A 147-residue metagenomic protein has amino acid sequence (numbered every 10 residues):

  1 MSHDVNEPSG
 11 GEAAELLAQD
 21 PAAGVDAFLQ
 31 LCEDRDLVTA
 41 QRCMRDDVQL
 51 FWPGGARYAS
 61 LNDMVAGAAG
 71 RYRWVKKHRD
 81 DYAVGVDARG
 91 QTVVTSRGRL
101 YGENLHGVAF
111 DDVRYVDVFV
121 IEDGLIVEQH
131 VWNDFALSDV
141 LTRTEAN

Functional and structural regions predicted by a protein language model:
M1-R42, D46, A146-N147: Short, low-complexity N-terminal intrinsically disordered segments enriched in polar/charged residues
S2-P8, E128-N147: Low-complexity, intrinsically disordered terminal/linker segments enriched in charged and Gly/Pro repeats
F28, T39-Q41, V48, M64 (+3 more regions): Hydrophobic pocket/interface hotspot
L37-T92: A solvent-exposed, acidic/Ser-Thr-rich amphipathic alpha-helical stretch
M44, G98-G102, N133: Short beta-strand segments enriched in hydrophobic/aromatic residues within well-folded beta-rich domains
R45, R79, I126-E128, L137: Hydrophobic residues on conserved beta-strands that form the core of alpha/beta folds
R97-D123: Exposed beta-sheet edge and beta->alpha loop/turn motif
